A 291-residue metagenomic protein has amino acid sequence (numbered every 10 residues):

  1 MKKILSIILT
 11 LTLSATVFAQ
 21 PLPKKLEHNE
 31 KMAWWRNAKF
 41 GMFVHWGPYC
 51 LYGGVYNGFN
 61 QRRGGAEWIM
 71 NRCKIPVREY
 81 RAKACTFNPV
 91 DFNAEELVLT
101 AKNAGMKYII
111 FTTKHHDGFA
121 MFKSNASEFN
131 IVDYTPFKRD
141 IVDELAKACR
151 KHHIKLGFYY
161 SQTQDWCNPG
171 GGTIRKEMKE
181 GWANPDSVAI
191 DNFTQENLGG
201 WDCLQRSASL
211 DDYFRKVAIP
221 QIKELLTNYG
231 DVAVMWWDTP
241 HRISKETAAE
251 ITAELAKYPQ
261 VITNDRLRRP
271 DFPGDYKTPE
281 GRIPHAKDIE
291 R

Functional and structural regions predicted by a protein language model:
M1-I4, A101: Positively charged n-region of N-terminal signal peptides that target proteins for export
I4-S14: Sec-dependent N-terminal signal peptides
Q20-R291: Mature catalytic domains of secreted/periplasmic carbohydrate-active enzymes
